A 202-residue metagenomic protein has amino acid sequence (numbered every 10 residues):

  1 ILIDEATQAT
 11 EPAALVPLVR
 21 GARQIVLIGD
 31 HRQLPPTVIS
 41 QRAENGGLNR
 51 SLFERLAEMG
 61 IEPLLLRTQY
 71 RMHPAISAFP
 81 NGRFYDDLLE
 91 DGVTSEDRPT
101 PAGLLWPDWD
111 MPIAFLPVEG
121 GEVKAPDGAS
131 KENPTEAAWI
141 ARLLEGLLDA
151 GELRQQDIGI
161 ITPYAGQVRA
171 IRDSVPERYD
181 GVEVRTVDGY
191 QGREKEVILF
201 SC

Functional and structural regions predicted by a protein language model:
I1-C202: Conserved helicase motor core of SF1/SF2 NTP-dependent helicases
